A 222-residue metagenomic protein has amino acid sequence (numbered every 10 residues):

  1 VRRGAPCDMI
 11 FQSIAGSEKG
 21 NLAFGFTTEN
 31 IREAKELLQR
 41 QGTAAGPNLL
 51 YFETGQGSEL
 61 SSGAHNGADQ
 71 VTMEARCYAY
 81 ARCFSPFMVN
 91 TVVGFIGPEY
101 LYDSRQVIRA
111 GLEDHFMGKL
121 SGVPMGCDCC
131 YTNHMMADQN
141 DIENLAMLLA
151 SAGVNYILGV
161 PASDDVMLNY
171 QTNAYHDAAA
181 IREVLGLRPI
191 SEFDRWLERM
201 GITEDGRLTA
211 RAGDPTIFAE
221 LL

Functional and structural regions predicted by a protein language model:
V1-L222: Anaerobic metallocofactor- and corrinoid-dependent redox/one-carbon enzyme cores, especially those from methanogenesis
